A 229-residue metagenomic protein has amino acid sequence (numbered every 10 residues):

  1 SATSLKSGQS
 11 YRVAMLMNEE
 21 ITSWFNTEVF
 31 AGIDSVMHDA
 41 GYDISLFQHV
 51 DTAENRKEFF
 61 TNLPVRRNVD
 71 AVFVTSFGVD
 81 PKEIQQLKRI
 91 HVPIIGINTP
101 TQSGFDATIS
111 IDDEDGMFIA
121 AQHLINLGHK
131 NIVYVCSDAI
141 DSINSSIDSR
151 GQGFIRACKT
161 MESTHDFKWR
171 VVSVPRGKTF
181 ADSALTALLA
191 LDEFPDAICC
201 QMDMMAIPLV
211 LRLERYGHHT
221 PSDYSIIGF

Functional and structural regions predicted by a protein language model:
G8-Q122, N126, T186-F194: Alpha-helical recognition/docking segments in bacterial nutrient-uptake and carbohydrate-utilization systems
A14-L16, V133, C199, I227: Short, well-ordered beta-strand segments
S23-N26, I140-R150: Glycine- and acidic-residue-enriched helix-capping/strand-helix junction motifs
A71-I84, D148-F229: Hydrophobic alpha-helical
I90-I94, K130, P221-Y224: A short helix->loop->beta-strand "cap" motif at the edges of active sites that frequently abuts
I95-N98, I111, V135, D223 (+1 more regions): Generic beta-sheet signal
I109-V135, Q152, R156, K178-A187 (+1 more regions): Hydrophobic alpha-helical segments within soluble ligand-binding/sensing domains
